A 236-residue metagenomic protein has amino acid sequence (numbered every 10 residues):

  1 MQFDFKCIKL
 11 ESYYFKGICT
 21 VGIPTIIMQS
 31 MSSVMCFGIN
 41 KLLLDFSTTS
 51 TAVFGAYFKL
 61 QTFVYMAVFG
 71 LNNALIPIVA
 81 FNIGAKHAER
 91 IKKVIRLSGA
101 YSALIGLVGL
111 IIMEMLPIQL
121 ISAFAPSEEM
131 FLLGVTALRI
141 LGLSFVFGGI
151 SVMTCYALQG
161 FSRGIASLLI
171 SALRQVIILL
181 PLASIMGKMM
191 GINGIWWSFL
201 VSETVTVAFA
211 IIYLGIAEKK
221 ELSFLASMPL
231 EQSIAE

Functional and structural regions predicted by a protein language model:
M1-I23, V79-S144, M186-E236: Short alpha-helical transmembrane segments in multi-pass integral membrane proteins
C7-G38, L43, F63-A67, L71 (+2 more regions): Hydrophobic faces of transmembrane alpha-helices in multi-pass small-molecule transporters and flippases across diverse
I23, M35, I39, L75 (+6 more regions): Hydrophobic/aromatic residues in alpha-helical transmembrane segments
S30-F37, G106-E114, G149, V176 (+2 more regions): Hydrophobic positions within alpha-helical transmembrane segments of bacterial inner-membrane proteins
S30-Y57, F63, F81-N82, Q119-E128 (+1 more regions): Helix-terminus/linker motif at the lipid-water interface of multi-pass membrane proteins
V53-I111, M115-P117, G148-S167: Small-residue-rich hydrophobic transmembrane alpha-helices
K59-L60, R139, A172-P181: Small-residue-enriched core segments of transmembrane alpha-helices in multipass membrane transport and channel
F69-N72, L141-G160, A166-Q175, I195-I211: Short runs within selected transmembrane alpha-helices of multi-pass transporters and secretion channels
